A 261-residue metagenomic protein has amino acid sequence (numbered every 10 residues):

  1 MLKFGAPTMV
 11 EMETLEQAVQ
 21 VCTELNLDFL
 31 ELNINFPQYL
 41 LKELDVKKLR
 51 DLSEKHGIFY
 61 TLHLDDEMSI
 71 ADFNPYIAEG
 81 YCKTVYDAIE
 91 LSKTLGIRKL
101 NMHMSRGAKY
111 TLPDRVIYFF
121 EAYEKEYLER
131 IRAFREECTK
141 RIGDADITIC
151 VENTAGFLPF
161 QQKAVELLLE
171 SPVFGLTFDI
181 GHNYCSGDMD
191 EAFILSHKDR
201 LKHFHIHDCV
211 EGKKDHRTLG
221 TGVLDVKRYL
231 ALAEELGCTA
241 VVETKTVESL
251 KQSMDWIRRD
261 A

Functional and structural regions predicted by a protein language model:
M1-D87, K93-L95: N-terminal pre-domain/capping segments
L2, M12, E16-T23, A71 (+4 more regions): Histidine-acidic metal/acid-base catalytic patches
P7-E11, N33-P37, D65-S69, S105-G107 (+4 more regions): Active-site beta-loop-alpha junctions enriched in small/polar residues
T14, L41, D45, G80-T84 (+3 more regions): Soluble or luminal CAZymes and related metallo-dependent hydrolases
L27, F59, T148, G175 (+1 more regions): Hydrophobic "anchor" residues on beta-strands that sit immediately upstream of conserved functional sites
L44-G57, E126, R130-R141, F193 (+1 more regions): Catalytic-core regions built around general acid/base machinery
E54-K55, N74-G175: Active-site acidic/histidine proton-transfer and metal-coordination neighborhood in alpha/beta enzyme cores
